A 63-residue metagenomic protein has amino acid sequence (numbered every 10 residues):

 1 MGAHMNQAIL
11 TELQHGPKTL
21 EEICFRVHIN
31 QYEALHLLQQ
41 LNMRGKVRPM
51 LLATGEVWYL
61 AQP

Functional and structural regions predicted by a protein language model:
M1-M5, T19, P49-P63: Short, cationic-aromatic polyanion-contact patches
N6-L13: Hydrophobic residues on short alpha-helical segments
G16: Flexible coil/turn residues that form the inter-helical turn or adjacent wing/linker of helix-turn-helix
E22-R26: A short acidic, leucine-rich amphipathic alpha-helix
I29-Q40: Short amphipathic alpha-helical interaction segments
G45: Glycine-centered, phosphate/nucleic-acid-interacting loop/turn motifs that mediate DNA/RNA or nucleotide
